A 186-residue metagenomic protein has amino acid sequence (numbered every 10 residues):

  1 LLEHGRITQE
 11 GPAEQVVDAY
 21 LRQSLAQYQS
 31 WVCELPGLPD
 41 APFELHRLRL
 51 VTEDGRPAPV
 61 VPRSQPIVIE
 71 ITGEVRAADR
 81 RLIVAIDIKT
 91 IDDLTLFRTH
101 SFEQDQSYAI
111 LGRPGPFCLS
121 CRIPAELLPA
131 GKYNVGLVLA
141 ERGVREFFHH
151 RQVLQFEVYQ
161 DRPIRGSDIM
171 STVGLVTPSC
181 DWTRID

Functional and structural regions predicted by a protein language model:
L1-D186: Localized sequence-composition bias
